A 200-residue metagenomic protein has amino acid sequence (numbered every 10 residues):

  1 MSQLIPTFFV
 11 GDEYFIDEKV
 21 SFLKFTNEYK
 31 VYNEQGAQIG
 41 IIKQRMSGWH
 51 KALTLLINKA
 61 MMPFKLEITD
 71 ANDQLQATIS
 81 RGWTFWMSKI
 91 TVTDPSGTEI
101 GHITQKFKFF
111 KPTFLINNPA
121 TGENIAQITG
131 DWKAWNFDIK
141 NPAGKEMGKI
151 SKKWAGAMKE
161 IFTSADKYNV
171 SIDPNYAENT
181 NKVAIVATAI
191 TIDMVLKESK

Functional and structural regions predicted by a protein language model:
M1-K65, T69-Q76, R81-K89, P95-I100 (+1 more regions): Low-complexity or membrane-interfacial segments used for flexible interactions
